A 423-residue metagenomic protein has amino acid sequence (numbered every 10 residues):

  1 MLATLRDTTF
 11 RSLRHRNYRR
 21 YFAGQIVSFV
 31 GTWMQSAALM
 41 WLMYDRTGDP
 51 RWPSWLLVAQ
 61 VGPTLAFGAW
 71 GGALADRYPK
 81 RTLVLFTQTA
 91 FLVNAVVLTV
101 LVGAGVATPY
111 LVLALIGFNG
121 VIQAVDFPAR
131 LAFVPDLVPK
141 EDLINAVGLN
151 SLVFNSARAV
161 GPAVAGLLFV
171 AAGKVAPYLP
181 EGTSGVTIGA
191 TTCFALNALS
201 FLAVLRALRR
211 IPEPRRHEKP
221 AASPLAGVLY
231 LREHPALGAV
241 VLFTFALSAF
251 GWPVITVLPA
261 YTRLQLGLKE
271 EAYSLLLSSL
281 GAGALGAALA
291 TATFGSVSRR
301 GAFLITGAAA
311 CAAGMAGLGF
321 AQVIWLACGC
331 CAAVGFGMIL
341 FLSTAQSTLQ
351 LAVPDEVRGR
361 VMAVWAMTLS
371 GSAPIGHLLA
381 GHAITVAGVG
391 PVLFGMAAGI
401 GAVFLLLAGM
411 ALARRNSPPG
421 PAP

Functional and structural regions predicted by a protein language model:
L2-L65, P177, E233-L280: Helix-loop boundary and gating motifs at the non-cytosolic
F10-R16, A104-V106, V186, V228-H234 (+1 more regions): Helix-boundary and loop/linker segments of multi-pass membrane transporters
R19-S36, A59-A75, P79-V93, L111-A171 (+6 more regions): Substrate-agnostic recognition of the 12-TM MFS/MFS-like secondary transporter fold
A38, L42, V97-L101, V164 (+5 more regions): Residue-level signal for alpha-helical transmembrane segments in multi-pass membrane proteins
M40-R46, T99-A104, V160-F194, L264-Q265 (+1 more regions): Transmembrane alpha-helix termini and helix-breaking/packing motifs in multi-pass membrane transporters
S54-W55, L85, Y110-A114, T191 (+5 more regions): Hydrophobic alpha-helical transmembrane segments
A66-W70, R77, R81-V93, V97 (+4 more regions): C-terminal transmembrane bundle of multi-pass solute transporters/carriers
G105, A132, D136, V186-A190 (+3 more regions): Helix-loop junctions on the cytosolic side of multi-pass membrane transporters, especially the intracellular loop
